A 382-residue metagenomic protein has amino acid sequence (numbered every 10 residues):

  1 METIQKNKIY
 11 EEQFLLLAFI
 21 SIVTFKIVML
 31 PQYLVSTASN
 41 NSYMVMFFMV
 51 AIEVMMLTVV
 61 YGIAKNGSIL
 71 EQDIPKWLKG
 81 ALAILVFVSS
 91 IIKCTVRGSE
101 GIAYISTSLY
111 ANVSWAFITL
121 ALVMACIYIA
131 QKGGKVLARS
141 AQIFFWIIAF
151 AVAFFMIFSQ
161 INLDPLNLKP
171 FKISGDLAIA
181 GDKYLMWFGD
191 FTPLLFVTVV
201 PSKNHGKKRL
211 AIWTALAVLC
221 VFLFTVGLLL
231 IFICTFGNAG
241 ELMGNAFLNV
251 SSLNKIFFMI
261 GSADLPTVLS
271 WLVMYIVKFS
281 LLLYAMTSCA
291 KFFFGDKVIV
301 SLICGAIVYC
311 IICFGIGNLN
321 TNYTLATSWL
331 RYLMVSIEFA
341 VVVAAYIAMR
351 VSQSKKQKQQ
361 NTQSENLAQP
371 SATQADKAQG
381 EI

Functional and structural regions predicted by a protein language model:
M1-Q32, N40, M44, L57 (+5 more regions): Membrane-interface "cap" regions at the ends of multi-pass membrane proteins
I27-A116, A121-M124: Membrane helical hairpin/interfacial module
Y33-S36, K65, E100-S106, L122-F144 (+4 more regions): Membrane-water interface regions at transmembrane-helix termini and the short interhelical loops of multi-pass membrane
I91-C94, G98, A130, I147-K172 (+2 more regions): Hydrophobic alpha-helical segments and their helix-loop junctions in multi-pass secondary transporters
A103-A121, W146-R209, N238-A246, V268: Helix-loop-helix junctions that connect adjacent transmembrane segments in multi-pass membrane transporters
A116-F117, I129-S159, S328-V342: Membrane-interface loop-to-helix entry segments
Q131-F144, P170-S174, L195-C220, A290 (+1 more regions): Hydrophobic, small-residue-rich membrane helices and short re-entrant helix-turn-helix hairpins that build
T235-D264: Membrane-interface interhelical connector segments
